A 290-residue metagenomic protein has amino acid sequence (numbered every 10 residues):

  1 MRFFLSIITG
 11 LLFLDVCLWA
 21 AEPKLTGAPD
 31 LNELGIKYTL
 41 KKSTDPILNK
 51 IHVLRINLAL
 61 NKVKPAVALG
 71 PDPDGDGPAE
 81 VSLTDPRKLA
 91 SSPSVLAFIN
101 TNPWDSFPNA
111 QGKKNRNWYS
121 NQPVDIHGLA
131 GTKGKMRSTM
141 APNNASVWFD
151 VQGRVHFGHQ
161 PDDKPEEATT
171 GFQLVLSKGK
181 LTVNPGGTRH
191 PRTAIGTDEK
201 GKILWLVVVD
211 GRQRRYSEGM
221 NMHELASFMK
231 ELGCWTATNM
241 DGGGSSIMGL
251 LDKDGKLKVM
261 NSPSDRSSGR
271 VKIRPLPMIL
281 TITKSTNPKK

Functional and structural regions predicted by a protein language model:
M1-F4: Positively charged n-region of N-terminal signal peptides that target proteins for export
S6-V16: Bacterial N-terminal signal peptides
W19-K290: Gly/Ser/Thr/Pro-rich low-complexity, intrinsically disordered segments
